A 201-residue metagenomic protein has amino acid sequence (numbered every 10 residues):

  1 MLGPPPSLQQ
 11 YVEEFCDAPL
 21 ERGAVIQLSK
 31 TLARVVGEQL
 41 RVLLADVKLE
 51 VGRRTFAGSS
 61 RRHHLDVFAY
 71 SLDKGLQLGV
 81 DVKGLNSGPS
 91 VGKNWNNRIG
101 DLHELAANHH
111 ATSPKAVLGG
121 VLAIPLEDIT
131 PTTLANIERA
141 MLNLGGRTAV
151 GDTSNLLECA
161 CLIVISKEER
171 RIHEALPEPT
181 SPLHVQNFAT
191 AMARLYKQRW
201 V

Functional and structural regions predicted by a protein language model:
M1-G52: Interdomain/boundary linker segments immediately adjacent to catalytic/signaling cores
E38, E104-A111, L142, G146: Surface-exposed alpha-helical segments enriched in charged/polar residues
R53-A57, A123-I129, E168-E169: Short, internal active-site loops enriched in acidic
S59-H64: A short, glycine/Asx- and small/polar-enriched loop/turn that sits immediately N-terminal to a beta-strand
L65-Y70, A106-N108: Short, charged beta->alpha transition segments
F68-V80: Active-site beta-strand-loop-beta-strand hairpin of nuclease catalytic cores that positions key catalytic residues
G84-A135: Catalytic cores of nucleic-acid endonucleases
A135-V201: Non-catalytic C-terminal interaction segments of nucleic acid-processing enzymes
